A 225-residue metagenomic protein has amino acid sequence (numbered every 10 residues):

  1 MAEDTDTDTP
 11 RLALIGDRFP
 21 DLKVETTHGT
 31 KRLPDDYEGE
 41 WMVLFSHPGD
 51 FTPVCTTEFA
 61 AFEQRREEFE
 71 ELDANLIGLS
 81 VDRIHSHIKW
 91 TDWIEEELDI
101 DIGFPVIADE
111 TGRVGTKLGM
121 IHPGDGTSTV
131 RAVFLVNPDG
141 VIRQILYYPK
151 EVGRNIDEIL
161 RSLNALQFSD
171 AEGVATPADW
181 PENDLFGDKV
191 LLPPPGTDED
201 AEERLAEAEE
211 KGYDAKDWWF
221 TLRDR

Functional and structural regions predicted by a protein language model:
A2-R225: Chalcogenol-based redox active-site neighborhoods
